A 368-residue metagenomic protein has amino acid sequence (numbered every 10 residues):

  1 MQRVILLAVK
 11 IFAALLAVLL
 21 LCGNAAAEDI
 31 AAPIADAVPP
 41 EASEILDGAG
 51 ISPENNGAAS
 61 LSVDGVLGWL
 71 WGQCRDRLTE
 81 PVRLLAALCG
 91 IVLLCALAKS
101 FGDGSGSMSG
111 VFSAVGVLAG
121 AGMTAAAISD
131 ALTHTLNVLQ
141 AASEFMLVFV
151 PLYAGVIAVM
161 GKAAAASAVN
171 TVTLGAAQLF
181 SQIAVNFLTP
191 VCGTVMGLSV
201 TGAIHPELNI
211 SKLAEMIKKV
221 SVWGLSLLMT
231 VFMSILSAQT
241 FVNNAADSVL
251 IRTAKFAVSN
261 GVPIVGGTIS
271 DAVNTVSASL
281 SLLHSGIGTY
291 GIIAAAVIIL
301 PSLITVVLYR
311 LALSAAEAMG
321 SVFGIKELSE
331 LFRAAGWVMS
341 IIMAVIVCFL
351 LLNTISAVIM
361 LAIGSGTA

Functional and structural regions predicted by a protein language model:
Q2-S113, A126-N137, A141, F145-M146 (+7 more regions): Gly/Ser-rich, low-complexity
A17, L21, L94, A98 (+6 more regions): Alpha-helical membrane-inserting segments
L85, C89-L93, A119, M123 (+9 more regions): Residue-level signal for the membrane-embedded core of alpha-helical transmembrane segments, especially mid-helix
D103-G106, P206-S221, G320-S329: Membrane interface segments of multi-pass transport proteins and intramembrane proteases
L118-A127, M146-A164, I183-V195, V200: Mid-bilayer segments of alpha-helical transmembrane spans in multi-pass integral membrane proteins that mediate
V169-A294, I298: Generic multipass alpha-helical transmembrane bundles of integral membrane proteins
S285-K326: Helical hairpin unit composed of two closely spaced alpha helices linked by a short loop
F323-M343: Interfacial loop-to-transmembrane junctions
